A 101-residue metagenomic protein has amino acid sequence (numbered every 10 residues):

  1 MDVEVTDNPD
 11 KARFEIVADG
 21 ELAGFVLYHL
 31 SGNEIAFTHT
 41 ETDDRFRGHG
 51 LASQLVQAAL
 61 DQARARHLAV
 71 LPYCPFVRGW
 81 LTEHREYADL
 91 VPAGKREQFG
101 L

Functional and structural regions predicted by a protein language model:
M1-T6: Conserved N-terminal entry element of GNAT/NAT acetyltransferase domains
N8-D10, S31: Structural motif
A12-A23: Conserved beta-hairpin
E15, E34-A36: General beta-strand recognition
E21-H29, A36: Conserved beta-strand in the GNAT
T40-R47: A short, internal acetyl-CoA/4′-phosphopantetheine-binding micro-motif in the GNAT/acyltransferase core
G48-A59: Conserved acetyl-CoA-binding loop-helix of GNAT-fold acetyltransferases
A65-L101: C-terminal structural segments of small proteins and small subunits
